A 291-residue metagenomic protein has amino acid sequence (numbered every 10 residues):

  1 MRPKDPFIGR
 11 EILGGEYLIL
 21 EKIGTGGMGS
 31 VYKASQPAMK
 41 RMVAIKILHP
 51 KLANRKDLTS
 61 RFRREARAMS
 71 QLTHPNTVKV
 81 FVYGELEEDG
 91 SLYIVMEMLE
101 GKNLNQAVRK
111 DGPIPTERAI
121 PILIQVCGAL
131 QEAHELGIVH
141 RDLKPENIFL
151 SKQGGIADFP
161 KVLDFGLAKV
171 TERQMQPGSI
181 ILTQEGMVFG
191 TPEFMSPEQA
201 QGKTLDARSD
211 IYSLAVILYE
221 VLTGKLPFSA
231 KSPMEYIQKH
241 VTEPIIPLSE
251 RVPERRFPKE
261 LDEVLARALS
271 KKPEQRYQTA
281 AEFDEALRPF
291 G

Functional and structural regions predicted by a protein language model:
L20-G26, V31: Protein kinase glycine-rich loop
H49-Q71: AlphaC helix of the eukaryotic protein kinase fold
K56, S151-P197: Activation segment of protein kinases
V82-E85: A short, aromatic-enriched beta-strand patch in the conserved N-lobe beta-sheet of the protein kinase catalytic domain
E88-N103, A107: Conserved short submotifs of the Hanks-type protein kinase catalytic core that shape the nucleotide-binding pocket
I122-L123: Activation segment signature within eukaryotic-like protein kinase domains
C127-I138: Protein kinase catalytic-loop region centered on the HRD/HxD motif
L130-Q131, T191-G291: C-terminal lobe helix-coil module of Hanks-type protein kinase domains
